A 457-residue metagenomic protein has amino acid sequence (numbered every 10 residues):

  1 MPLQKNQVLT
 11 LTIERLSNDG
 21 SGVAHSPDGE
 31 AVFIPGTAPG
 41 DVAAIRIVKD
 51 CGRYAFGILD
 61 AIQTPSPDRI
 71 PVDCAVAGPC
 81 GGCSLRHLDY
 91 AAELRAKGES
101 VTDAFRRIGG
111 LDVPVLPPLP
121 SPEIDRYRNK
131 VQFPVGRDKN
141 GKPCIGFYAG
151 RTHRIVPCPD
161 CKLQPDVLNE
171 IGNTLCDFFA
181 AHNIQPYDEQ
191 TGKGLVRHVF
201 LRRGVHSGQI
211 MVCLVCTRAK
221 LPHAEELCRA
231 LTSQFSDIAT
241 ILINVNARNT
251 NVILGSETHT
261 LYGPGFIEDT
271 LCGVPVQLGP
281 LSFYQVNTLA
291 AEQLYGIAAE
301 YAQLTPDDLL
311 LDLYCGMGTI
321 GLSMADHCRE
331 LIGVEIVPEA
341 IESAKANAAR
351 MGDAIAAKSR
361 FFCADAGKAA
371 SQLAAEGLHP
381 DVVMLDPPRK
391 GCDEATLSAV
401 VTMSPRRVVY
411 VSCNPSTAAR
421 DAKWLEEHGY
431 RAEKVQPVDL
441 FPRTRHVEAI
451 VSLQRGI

Functional and structural regions predicted by a protein language model:
M1-V72, V76, F361, K368: Terminal RNA-binding accessory module
P2-Q7, N18, A219-I457: Rossmann-like S-adenosyl-L-methionine
G22-P27, G146-A149, C213-V215, A344: Short, acidic/hydrophobic/Gly-rich beta-strand patch recurrent on exposed beta strands that often constitutes part
G40, Q164, N287: Short, conserved phosphate/pyrophosphate- and ester-handling motifs at nucleotide-, phospho-/glycolipid
R46-D50, P134-D138, R202-H206, G456: Short beta-strand micro-motifs enriched in acidic
D60-V72, G78-P186, H206, L221: Extended interfacial segments that mediate partner engagement and assembly in macromolecular machines
L116-I124, E189-Q190, H198-R202, P437-L440: Short, solvent-exposed loop/turn elements at beta->coil junctions and helix N-caps that rim active or binding pockets
F200-G204, I210-K220: Carbohydrate-binding surface patches
